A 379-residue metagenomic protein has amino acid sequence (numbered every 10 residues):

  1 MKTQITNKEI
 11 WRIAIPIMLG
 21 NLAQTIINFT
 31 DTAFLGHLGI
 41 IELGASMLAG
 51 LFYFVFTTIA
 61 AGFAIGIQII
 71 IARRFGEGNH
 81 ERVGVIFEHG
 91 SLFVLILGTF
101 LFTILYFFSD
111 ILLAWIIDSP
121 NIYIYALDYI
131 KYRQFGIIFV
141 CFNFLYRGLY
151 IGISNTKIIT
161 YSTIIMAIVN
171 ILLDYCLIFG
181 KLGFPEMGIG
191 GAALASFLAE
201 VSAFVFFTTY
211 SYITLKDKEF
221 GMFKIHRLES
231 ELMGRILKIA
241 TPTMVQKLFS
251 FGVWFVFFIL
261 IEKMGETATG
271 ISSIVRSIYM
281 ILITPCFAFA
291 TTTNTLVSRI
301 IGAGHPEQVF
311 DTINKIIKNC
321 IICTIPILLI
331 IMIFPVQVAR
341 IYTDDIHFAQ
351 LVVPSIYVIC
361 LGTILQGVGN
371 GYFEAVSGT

Functional and structural regions predicted by a protein language model:
M1-A14, I71-I138, F184-A240, V297-G362: Short alpha-helical transmembrane segments in multi-pass integral membrane proteins
K8-Q68, A72, T241-I261: Signature of the first transmembrane helix
R12-N28, Y132, M166, A199-A203 (+4 more regions): Transmembrane helical elements of multi-pass membrane transporters/channels
I26-G44, L113-P120, C176-M187, L248-I281 (+2 more regions): Helix-terminus/linker motif at the lipid-water interface of multi-pass membrane proteins
F29-A33, T103, I111, C141 (+7 more regions): Alpha-helical transmembrane segments of multipass membrane proteins
L43-Y106, V140-S154, I158-I159, I271-P335 (+1 more regions): Small-residue-rich hydrophobic transmembrane alpha-helices
F135-F139, R147-I151, T156-F207: Helix-loop-helix hairpin linking two adjacent transmembrane segments in secondary transporters
